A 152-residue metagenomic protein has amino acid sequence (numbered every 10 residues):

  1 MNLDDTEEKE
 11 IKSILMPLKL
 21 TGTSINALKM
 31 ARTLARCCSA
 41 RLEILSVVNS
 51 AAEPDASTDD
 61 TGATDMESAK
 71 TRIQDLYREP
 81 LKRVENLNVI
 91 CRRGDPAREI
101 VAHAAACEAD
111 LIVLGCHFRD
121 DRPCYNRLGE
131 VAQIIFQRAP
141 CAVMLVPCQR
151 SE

Functional and structural regions predicted by a protein language model:
M1-D4, A105-E152: Gly/Ser-rich helix-loop-strand patches that form or flank binding pockets for ribonucleotide-derived cofactors
L3-T58: Small/aliphatic-rich secondary-structure junction motif
R32, R78, Q133-I134: Active-site phosphate/pyrophosphate- and oxyanion-stabilizing loops and adjacent acidic/basic residues in soluble
A40-R41, E85, A109, C141: Short glycine/serine/threonine/alanine-rich loop segments
D60-T71, Y125: A short acidic, glycine-rich active-site loop that binds or catalyzes chemistry on phosphate/adenosine moieties
N86-I90: Rossmann-fold cofactor-recognition segment
C91-E99: Charged docking surfaces used in two-component/phosphorelay signaling
